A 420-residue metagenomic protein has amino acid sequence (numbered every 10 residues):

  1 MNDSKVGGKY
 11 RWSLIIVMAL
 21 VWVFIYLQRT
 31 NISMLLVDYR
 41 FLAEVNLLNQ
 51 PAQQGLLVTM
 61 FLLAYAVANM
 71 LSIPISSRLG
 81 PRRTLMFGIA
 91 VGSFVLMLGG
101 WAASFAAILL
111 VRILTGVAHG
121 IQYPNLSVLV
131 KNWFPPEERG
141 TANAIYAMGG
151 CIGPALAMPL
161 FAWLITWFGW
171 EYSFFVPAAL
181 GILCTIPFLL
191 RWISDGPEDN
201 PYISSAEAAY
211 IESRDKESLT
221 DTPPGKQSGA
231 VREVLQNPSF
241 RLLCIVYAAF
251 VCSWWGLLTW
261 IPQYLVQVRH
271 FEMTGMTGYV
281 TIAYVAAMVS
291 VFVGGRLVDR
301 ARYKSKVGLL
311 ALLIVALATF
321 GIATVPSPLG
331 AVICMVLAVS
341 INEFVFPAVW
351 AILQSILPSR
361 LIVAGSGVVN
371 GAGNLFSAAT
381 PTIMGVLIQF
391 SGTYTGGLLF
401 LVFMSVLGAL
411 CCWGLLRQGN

Functional and structural regions predicted by a protein language model:
I32-M34, N237-F292, F346, W350 (+1 more regions): Extracytoplasmic gate region of multi-pass secondary transporters
L35-V67: Extracellular/periplasmic helix-loop-helix junction of adjacent transmembrane segments in MFS-like secondary
V67-A103: Conserved MFS/SLC helix-loop-helix module at the cytosolic interface between two early adjacent transmembrane helices
A68-G80, V291-R302, I388: Helix-to-loop junctions at the C-terminal end of transmembrane segments in multipass secondary transporters
S77-I89, D299-L312: Cytoplasmic membrane-interface "Motif A"-like loop-to-helix N-cap segments of 12-TM Major Facilitator Superfamily
G80, W101-A107, H270, R302 (+1 more regions): Helix-breaking motifs and short loop linkers at transmembrane-helix boundaries and internal kinks in secondary membrane
V111-G150: Cytoplasmic helix-loop-helix junction between adjacent transmembrane helices in 12-TM secondary transporters
G149-N200: Helix-loop-helix hairpin linking two adjacent transmembrane segments in secondary transporters
